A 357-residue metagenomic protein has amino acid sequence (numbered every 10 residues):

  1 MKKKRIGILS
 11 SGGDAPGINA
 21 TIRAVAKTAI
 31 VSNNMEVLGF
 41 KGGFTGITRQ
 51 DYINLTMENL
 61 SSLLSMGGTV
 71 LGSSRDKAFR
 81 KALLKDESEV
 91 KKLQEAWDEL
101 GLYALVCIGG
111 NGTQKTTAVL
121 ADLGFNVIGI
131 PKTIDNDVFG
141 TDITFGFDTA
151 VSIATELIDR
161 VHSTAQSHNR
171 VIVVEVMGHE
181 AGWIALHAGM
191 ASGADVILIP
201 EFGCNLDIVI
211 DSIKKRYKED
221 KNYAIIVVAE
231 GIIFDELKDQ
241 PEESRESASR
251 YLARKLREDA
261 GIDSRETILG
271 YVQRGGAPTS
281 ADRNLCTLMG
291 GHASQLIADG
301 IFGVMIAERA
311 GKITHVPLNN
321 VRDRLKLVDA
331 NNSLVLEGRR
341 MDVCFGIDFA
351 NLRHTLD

Functional and structural regions predicted by a protein language model:
M1-D51: N-terminal phosphate-binding or glycine-rich loops at protein starts, especially the Walker A/P-loop of NTPases
R5-G13, V70-G72, Y103-C107, I172-E175: Short glycine-rich or small-residue beta-strand-to-loop segments that form or flank ligand, phosphate, metal/Fe-S
D14-V25, I47-T48, R80, V90 (+7 more regions): Short glycine/serine/threonine-rich phosphate/pyrophosphate-binding segments that cradle anionic phosphate groups
N34, A121-T144, L198-N205: Short, acidic/small-residue loops that bind anionic groups at enzyme active sites
G42, A96, A104-G109, K115-V119 (+3 more regions): Accessory alpha-helical/coil subdomains and C-terminal extensions that flank or cap enzyme catalytic cores
I47-L105, F145-E156: Glycine-rich oxoanion-binding loops at beta->alpha junctions
S247-D357: C-terminal non-catalytic interaction/assembly regions of soluble proteins
